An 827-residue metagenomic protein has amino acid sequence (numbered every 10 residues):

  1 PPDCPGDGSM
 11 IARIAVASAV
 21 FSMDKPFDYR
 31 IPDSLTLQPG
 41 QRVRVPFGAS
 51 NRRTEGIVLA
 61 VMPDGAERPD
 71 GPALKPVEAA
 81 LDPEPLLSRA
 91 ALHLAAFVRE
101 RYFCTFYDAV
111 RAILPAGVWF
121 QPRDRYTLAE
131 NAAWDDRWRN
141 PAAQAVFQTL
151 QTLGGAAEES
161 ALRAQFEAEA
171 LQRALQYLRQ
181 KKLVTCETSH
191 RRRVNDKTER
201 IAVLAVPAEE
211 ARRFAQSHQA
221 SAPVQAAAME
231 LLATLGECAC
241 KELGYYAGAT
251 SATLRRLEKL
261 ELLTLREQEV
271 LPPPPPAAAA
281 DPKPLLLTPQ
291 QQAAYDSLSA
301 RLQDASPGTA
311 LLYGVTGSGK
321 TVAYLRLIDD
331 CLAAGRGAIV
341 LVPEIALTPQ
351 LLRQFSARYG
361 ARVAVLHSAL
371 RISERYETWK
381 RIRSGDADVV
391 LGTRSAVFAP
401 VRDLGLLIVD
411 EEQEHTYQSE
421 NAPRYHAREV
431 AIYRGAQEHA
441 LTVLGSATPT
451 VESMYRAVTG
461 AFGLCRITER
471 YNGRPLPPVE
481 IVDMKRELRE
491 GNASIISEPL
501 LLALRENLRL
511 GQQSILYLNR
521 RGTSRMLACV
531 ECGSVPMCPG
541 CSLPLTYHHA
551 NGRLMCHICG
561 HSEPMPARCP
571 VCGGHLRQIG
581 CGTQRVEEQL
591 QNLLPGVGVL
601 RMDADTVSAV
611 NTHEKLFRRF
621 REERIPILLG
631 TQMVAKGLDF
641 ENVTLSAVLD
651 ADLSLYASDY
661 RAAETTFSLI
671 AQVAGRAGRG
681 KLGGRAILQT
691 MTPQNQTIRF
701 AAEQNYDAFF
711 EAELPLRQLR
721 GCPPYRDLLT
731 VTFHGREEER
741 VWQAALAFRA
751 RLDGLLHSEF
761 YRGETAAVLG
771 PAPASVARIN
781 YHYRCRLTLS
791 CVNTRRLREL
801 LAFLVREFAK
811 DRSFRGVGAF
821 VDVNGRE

Functional and structural regions predicted by a protein language model:
P2-S446, V458-R474, T788, R795-E827: Accessory, non-ATPase domains that flank or precede helicase/AAA+ motor cores in DNA-metabolism machines
A17, Q148-Q151, L719-P723, A774-N780: Short, flexible, solvent-exposed loop/turn segments with mixed acidic/basic and small polar residues
E167, S356, R505, Q591 (+3 more regions): A general structural signal for alpha-helical elements within enzymatic catalytic domains
T185, L600, L755-A774, R815-V823: Short beta-strand elements
D281-S299, A305-W742, A774-S775, R786-L787 (+1 more regions): Inter-lobe coupling/hinge segments of SF2-like helicase ATPases
E739-G754: Extracytoplasmic/periplasmic
E764-N793: Short, intrinsically disordered low-complexity segments
